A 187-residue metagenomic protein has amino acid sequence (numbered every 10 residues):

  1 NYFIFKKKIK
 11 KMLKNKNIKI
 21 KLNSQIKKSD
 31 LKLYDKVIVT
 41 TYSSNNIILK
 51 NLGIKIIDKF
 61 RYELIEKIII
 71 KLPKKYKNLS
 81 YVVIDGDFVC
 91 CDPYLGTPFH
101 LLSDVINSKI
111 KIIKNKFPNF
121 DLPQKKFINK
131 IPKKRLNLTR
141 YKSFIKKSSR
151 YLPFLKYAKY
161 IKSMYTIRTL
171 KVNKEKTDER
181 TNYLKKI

Functional and structural regions predicted by a protein language model:
N1-I26, K36-K50: Helical element adjacent to the flavin cofactor pocket in flavoenzyme catalytic cores
I9, L13, I48, L52 (+2 more regions): Hydrophobic, Leu/Ile/Phe/Ala-enriched alpha-helical segments that form helix-helix packing faces
I20-L22, I38-V39, C90, L101-L102 (+1 more regions): A structural signal for short, well-ordered beta-strand segments and their strand-loop junctions that often border
L31-L33: Glycine-rich phosphate-binding loop signature in dinucleotide/nucleotide-binding domains
D35-I84, Y94-F99: Central helical "cap/lid" subdomain
D87: Active-site-proximal region of nucleotide-activated glycan assembly enzymes, centered on histidine/acidic-rich loops
C91-R150: Conserved FAD/dinucleotide-binding core of flavoprotein oxidoreductases
K146-I187: C-terminal catalytic lobe of FAD-dependent flavoproteins
